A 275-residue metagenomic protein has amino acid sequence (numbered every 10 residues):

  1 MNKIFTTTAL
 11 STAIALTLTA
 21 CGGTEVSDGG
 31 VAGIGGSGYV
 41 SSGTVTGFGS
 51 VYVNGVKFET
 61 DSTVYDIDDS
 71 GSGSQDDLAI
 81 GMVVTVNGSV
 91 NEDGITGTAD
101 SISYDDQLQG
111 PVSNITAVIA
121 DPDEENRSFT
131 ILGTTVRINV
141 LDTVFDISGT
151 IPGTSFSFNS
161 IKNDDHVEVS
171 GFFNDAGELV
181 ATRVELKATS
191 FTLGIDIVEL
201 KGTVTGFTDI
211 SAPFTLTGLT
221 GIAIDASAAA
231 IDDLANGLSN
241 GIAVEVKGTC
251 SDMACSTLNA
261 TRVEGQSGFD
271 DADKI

Functional and structural regions predicted by a protein language model:
N2-T6, I14-T60, D68-I275: Short, flexible, surface-exposed loop segments at domain boundaries
